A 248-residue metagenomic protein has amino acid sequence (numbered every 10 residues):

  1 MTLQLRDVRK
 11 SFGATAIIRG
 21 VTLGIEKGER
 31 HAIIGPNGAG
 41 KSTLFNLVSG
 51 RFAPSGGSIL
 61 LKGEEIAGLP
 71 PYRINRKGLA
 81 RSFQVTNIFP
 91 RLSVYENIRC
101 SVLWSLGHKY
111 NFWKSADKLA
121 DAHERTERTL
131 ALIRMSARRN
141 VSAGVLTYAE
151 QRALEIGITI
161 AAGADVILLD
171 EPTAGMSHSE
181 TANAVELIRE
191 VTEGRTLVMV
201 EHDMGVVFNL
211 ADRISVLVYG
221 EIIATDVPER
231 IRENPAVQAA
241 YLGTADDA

Functional and structural regions predicted by a protein language model:
M1-A248: Glycine-rich phosphate-binding loops of nucleotide-dependent enzymes
